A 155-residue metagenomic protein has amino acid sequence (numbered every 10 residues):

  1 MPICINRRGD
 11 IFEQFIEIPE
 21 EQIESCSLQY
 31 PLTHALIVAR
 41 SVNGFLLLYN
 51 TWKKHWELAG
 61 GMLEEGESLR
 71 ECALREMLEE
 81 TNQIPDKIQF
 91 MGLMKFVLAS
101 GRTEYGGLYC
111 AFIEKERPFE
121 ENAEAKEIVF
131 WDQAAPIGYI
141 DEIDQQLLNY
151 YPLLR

Functional and structural regions predicted by a protein language model:
M1-L36: Acidic, metal-coordinating catalytic segment for phosphate/diphosphate chemistry, firing primarily on the Nudix
T33-A35, N43, Y105-G107, K126: Change "...and in nucleic-acid phosphodiester-cleaving endonucleases..." to "...and in nucleic-acid processing enzymes
A39, L108-F112, F130: Short, well-ordered beta-strand micro-motif
R40-E79: Conserved Nudix-box catalytic region and its N-terminal flanking loop in Nudix hydrolases and closely related
V42-G44, F112-R117, Q133-A135: Short loop segments at secondary-structure junctions
I84-G92: A short coil-to-beta-strand element that immediately follows conserved catalytic motifs
M94-P118: Active-site-adjacent beta-strand/loop module that shapes the phosphate/pyrophosphate-binding cleft
F119-Y151: NUDIX/MutT-family hydrolases
